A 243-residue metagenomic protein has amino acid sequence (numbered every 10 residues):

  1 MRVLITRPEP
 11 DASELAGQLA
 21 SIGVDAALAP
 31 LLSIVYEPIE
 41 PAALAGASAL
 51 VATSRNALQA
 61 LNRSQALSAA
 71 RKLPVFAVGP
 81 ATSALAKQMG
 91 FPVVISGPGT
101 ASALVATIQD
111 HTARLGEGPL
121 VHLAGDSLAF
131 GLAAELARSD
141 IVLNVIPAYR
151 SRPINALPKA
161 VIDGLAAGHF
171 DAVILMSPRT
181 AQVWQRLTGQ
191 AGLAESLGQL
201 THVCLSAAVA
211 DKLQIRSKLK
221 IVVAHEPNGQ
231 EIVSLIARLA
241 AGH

Functional and structural regions predicted by a protein language model:
M1-H243: Signature of uroporphyrinogen-III synthase
